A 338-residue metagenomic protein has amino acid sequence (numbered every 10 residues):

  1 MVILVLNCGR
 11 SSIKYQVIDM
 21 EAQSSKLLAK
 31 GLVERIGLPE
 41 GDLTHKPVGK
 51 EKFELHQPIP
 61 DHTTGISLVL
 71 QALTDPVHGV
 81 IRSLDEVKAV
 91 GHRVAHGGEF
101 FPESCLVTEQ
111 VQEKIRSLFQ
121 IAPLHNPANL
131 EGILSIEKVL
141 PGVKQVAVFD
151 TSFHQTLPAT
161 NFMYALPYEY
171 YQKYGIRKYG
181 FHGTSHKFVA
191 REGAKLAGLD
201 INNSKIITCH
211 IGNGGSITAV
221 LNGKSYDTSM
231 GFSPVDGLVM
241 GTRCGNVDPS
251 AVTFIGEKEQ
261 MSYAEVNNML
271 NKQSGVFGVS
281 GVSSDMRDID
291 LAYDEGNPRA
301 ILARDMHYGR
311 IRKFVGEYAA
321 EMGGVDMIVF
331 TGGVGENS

Functional and structural regions predicted by a protein language model:
M1-G98: N-terminal glycine/serine-rich phosphate-binding loop of ATP-dependent small-molecule kinases, especially carbohydrate
A72-K88, G193-D200, V315-D326: Phosphate/pyrophosphate-binding loops at sites that engage ATP/ADP/AMP, CoA/4′-phosphopantetheine, polyphosphate
L73, V77-H125, V146, S152-N161: Short beta-strand-loop/turn "lid" adjacent to the catalytic site in phosphate-handling enzymes
F153-K258: Glycine-rich phosphate-binding loop of actin/hexokinase-like ATP-binding domains
A251, G256-V282: Oxyanion-binding "anion nests"
N268, G275-V279, M286-M322: Adenine-nucleotide phosphate-binding core of ATP-dependent small-molecule kinases
D326-S338: Glycine-rich phosphate-binding loops at beta-strand->alpha-helix junctions
